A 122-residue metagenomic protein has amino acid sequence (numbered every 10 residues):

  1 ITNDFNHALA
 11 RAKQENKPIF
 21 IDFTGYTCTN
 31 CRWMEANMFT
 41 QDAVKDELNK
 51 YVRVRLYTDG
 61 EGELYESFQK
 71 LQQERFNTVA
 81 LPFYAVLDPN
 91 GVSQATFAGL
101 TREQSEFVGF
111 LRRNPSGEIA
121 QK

Functional and structural regions predicted by a protein language model:
I1-V52, L56-K122: Proteins that catalyze or organize thiol-disulfide redox chemistry and the adjacent proteostasis machinery handling
